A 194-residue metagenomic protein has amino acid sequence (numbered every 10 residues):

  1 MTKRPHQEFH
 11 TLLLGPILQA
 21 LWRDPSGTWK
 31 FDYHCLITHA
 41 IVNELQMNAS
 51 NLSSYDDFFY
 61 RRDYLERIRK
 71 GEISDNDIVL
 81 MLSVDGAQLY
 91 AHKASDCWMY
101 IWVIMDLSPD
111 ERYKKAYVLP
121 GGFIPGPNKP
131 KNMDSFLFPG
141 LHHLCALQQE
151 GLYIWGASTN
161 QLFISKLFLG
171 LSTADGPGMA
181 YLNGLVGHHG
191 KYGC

Functional and structural regions predicted by a protein language model:
M1-G193: Domain-level cores of phosphate- or acyl-group-handling catalytic modules
